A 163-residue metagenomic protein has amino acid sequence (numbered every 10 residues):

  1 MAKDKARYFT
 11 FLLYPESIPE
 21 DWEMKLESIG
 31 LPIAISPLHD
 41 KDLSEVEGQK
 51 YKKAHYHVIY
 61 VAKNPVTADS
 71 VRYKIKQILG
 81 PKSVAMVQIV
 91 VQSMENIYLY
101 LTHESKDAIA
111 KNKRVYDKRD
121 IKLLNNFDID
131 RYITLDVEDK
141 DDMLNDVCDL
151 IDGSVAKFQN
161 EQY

Functional and structural regions predicted by a protein language model:
M1-F9, Y14-W22, K74-Y163: Catalytic "initiation/cleavage/transfer" segments centered on a nucleophilic residue and adjacent nucleic-acid-engaging
M1-Y56, V61-S70: Signature for HUH/AEP ssDNA processing cores
